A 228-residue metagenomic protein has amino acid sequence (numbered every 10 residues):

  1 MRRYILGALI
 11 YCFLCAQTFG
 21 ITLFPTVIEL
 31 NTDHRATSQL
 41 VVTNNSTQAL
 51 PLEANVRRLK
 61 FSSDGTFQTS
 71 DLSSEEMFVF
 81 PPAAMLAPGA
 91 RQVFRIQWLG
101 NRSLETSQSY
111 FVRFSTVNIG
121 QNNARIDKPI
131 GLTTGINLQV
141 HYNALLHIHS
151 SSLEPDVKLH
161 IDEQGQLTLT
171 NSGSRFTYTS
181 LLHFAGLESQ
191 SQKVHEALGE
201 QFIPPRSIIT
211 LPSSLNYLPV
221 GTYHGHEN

Functional and structural regions predicted by a protein language model:
M1-Y4: Positively charged n-region of N-terminal signal peptides that target proteins for export
G7-A16: Bacterial N-terminal signal peptides
F19-S46, E154-Q164: Beta-sheet-dominated interaction scaffolds and their linkers
S38-N44, I96-Q97, F111-S115, G165-N171: Buried hydrophobic-core signal for structured, non-transmembrane domains
T47-D71, S115, S174-Q190: Short acidic, flexible loop segments centered on an aromatic residue
R57, L99-L153, Y217-N228: Terminal connector regions
T69-R102, S191-L218: Intrinsically disordered, low-complexity Pro/Gly/Ser/Thr-rich segments with frequent PxxP/GP/PP motifs and embedded
D162-N228: Intrinsically disordered, low-complexity segments enriched in serine, threonine, and glycine
